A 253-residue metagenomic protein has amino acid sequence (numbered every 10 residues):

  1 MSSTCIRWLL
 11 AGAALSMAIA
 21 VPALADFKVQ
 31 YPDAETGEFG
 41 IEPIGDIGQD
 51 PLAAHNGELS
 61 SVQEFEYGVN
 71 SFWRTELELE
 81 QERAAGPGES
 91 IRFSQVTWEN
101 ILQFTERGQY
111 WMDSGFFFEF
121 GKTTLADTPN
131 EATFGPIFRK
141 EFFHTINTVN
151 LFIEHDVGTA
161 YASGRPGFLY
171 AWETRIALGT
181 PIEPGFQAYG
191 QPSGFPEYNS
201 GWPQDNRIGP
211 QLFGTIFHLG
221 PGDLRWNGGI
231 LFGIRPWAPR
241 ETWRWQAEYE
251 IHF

Functional and structural regions predicted by a protein language model:
M1-L10: Bacterial N-terminal signal peptides that target proteins for export
L9-A20: Bacterial N-terminal signal peptides
A23-F253: Transmembrane beta-barrel domains of Gram-negative outer membranes and organellar outer membranes
